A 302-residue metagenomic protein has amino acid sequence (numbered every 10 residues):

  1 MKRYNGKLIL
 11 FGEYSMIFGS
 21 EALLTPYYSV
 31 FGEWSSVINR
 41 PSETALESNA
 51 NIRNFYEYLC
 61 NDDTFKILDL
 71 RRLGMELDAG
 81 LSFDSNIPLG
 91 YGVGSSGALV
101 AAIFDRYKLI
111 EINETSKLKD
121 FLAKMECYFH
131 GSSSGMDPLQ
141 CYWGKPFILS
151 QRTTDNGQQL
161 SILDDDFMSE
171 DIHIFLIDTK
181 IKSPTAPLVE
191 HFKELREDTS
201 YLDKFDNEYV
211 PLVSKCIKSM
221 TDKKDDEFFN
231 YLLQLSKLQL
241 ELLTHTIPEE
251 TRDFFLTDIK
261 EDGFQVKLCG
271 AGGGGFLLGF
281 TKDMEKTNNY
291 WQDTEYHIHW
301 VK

Functional and structural regions predicted by a protein language model:
R3-I9, S15-I17, L24-P26, E33-N61 (+6 more regions): C-terminal nucleotide
P26-Y27, V100: Generic structural signal for well-ordered secondary structure
N86-A98: Gly/Ser-rich catalytic serine loop of serine hydrolases
G94-S96, C269-G274: Glycine-rich beta-strand-to-loop/alpha-helix junction loops that act as flexible
A98-I110: Stable alpha-helical structural segments in soluble proteins, enriched in small hydrophobic residues
